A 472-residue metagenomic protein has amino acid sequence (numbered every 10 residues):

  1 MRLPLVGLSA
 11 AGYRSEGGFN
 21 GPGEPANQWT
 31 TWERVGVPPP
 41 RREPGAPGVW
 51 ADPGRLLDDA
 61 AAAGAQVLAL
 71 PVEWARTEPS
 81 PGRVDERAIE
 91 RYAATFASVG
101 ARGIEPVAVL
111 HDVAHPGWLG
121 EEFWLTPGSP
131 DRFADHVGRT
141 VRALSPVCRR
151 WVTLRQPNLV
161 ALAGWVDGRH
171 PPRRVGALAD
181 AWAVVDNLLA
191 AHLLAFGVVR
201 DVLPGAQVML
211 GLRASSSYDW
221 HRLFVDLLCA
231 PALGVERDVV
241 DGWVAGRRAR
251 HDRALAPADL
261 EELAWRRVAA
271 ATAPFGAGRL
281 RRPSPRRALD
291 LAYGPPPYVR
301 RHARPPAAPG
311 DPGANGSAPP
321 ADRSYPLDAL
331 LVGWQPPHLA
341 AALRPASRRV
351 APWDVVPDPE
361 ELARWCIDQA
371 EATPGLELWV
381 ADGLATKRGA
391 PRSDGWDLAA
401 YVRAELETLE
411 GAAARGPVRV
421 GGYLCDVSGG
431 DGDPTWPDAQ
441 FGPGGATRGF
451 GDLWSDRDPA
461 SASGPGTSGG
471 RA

Functional and structural regions predicted by a protein language model:
M1-G36, P81, E90-A472: Active-site region of glycoside hydrolase catalytic domains
P25-A60: Aromatic- and Gly/Pro-rich amphipathic surface segment
E43, W50, P79-G82, F123: Short, flexible active-site loop motifs that bind/organize anionic cofactors or intermediates
P44-G45, R83-V84, V184: A generic structural signal for short
A51-E73, A321-L327: Catalytic domains of carbohydrate-active enzymes, especially glycoside hydrolases
A69-L70, I89-R91: General structural concept
V72-V84: Glycine-rich, proline-tolerant flexible connector loops at the mouths of alpha/beta enzymes
